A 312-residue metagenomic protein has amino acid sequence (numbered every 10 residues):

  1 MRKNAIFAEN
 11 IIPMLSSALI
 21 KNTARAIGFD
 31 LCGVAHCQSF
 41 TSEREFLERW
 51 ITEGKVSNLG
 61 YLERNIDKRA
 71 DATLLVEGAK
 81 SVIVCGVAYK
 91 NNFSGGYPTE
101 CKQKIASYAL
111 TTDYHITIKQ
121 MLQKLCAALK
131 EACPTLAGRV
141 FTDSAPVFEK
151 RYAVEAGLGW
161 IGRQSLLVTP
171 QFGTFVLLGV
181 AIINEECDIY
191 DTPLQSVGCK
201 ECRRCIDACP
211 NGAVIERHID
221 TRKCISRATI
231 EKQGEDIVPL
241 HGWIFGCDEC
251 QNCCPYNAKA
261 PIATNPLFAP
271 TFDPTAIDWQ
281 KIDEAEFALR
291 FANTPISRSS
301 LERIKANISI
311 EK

Functional and structural regions predicted by a protein language model:
A5-A8: Short hydrophobic alpha-helical segments enriched in small aliphatic residues
I11-G198, P239: Auxiliary alpha/beta "docking" domains used to position bulky ligands
I182, C187-Q233: Cys/His-clustered metal-coordination modules, chiefly Zn-binding fingers
R204-S226, L240-L267: Iron-sulfur cluster-binding cysteine motifs and their immediate structural context in ferredoxin-like electron-transfer
I225, T264-K281: Gly/Gly-Pro-rich "capping" loops immediately C-terminal to redox-active cysteine motifs in periplasmic/lumenal
K232-G246, A276-S299: Short Fe-S-cluster ligation motifs
L289, S297-K312: Long, compositionally biased charged/polar accessory segments in the mid-to-C-terminal portions of proteins
